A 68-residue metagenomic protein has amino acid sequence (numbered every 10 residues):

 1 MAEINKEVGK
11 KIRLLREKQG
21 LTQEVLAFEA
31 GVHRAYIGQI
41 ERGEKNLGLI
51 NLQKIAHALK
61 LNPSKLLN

Functional and structural regions predicted by a protein language model:
M1-E7: A detector for short, charged/polar N-terminal pre-domain segments
K10-V25, L59: Short basic helix-loop element that most often maps to the first helix and adjoining turn of HTH DNA-binding modules
I12, Q23, R34, L49-L52: Helix-turn-helix DNA-binding elements, focusing on the entry/boundary residues of the two helices that contact DNA
R13, E17, G31, R42-E44 (+1 more regions): Residue-level detection of the helix-turn-helix DNA-binding "recognition helix"
G20-Q39: Short alpha-helical DNA-recognition segment
Y36, N46, K65: Residues in the helix-turn-helix
R42, L61, N68: Short, conserved catalytic or interaction motifs in soluble domains
I50-K65: DNA major-groove recognition helix of helix-turn-helix/homeodomain DNA-binding modules
